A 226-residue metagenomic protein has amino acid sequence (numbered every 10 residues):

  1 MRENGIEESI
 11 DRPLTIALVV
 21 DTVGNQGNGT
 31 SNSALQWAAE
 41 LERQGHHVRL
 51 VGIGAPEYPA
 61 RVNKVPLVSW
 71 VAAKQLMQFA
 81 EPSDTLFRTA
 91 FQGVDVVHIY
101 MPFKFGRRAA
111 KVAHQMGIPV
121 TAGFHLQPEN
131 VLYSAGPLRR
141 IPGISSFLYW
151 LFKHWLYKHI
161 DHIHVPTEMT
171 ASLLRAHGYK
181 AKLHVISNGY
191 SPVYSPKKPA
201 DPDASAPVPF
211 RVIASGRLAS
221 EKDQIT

Functional and structural regions predicted by a protein language model:
M1-Y58, Q92: N-terminal subdomain of nucleotide-sugar transferases
R2, G189-V208: Acidic anion/phosphate-binding donor-loop and adjacent secondary structure in glycosyltransferase catalytic cores
G54, M169, G189: Carbohydrate-associated surface elements
E57-R88, I99, R139-G143: A short, charged, and often flexible helix/loop element on the N-terminal side of the glycosyltransferase catalytic
F87-G106, I118-G123: Short N-terminal targeting/anchoring amphipathic segment
V96, A113-S134, H164: Active-site proximal beta-strand in glycosyltransferases
Q115, Q127, G143-H162, H177: Membrane-proximal helix-turn-helix segments that form the acceptor-binding/catalytic region of lipid-linked
P202-I225: Conserved donor-binding/catalytic core segment of Leloir-type glycosyltransferases
